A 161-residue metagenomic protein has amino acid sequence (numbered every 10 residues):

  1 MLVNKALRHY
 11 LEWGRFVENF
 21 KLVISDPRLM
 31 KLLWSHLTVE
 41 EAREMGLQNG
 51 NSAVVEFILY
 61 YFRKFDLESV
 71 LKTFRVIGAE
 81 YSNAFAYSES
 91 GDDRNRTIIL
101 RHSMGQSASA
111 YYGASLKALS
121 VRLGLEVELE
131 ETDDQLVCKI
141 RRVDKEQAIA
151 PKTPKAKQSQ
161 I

Functional and structural regions predicted by a protein language model:
M1-L22: Short, basic amphipathic alpha-helical segments that act as recognition/interaction helices in nucleic-acid-binding
F16, T38-A42, L125, D133-K139: Low-complexity, flexible helical/coil segments
F16-S25, L29-M30, W34, K155: Short, low-complexity, charged/polar intrinsically disordered tails
F20, E44-Q48, C138-D144: Noncatalytic linker/hinge segments flanking ATPase motor cores
P27-T97: An N-terminal amphipathic alpha-helical segment
G78-D134: Short, hydrophobic/π-rich interface segment
E131-T153: C-terminal edge-of-domain segments
A156-I161: A recognition module on extended beta-rich or small alphabeta surfaces enriched in W/G with H and D/E
